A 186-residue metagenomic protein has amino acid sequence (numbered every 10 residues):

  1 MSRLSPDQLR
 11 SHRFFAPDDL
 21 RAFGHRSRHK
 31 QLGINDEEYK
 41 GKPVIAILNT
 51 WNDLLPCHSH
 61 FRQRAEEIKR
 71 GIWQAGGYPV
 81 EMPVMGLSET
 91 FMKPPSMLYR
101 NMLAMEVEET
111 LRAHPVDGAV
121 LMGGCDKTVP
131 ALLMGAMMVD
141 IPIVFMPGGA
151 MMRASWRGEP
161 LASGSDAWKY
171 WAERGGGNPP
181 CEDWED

Functional and structural regions predicted by a protein language model:
M1-K42: N-terminal amphipathic/basic leader segments beginning at the initiator methionine
S5-F15, I45-N52, M82-P94, E185-D186: Gly-rich Lys/Arg/Thr-decorated short loops/hinges at beta-loop-alpha junctions or inter-strand turns that position
P17, R21, H25, K40 (+6 more regions): Generic structural signal for well-ordered, non-membrane alpha-helical segments in soluble metabolic enzymes
G24-N35, W73, Y78-L121, G177-E182: Glycine-rich oxoanion-binding loops at beta->alpha junctions
R26-H29, I45-L48, R62-K69, W73 (+4 more regions): Predominant activation on well-ordered alpha-helical scaffold segments within soluble catalytic domains
E37, A46, N52-G86: Glycine-rich phosphate/diphosphate-binding loop of Rossmann-like nucleotide-binding domains
V44-P56, G86-K93, D117-G124, A131 (+1 more regions): Short glycine-rich or small-residue beta-strand-to-loop segments that form or flank ligand, phosphate, metal/Fe-S
M97-D186: Active-site cavity-forming subdomains of large catalytic enzyme subunits
